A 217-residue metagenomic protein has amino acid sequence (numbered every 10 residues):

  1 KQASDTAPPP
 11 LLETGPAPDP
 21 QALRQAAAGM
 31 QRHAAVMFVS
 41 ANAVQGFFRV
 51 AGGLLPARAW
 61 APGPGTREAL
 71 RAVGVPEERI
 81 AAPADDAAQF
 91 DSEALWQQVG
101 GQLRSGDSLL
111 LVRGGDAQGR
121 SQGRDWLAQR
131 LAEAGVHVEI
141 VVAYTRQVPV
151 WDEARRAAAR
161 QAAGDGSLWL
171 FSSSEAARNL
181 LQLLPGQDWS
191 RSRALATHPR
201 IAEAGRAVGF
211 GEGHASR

Functional and structural regions predicted by a protein language model:
K1-R217: Signature of uroporphyrinogen-III synthase
